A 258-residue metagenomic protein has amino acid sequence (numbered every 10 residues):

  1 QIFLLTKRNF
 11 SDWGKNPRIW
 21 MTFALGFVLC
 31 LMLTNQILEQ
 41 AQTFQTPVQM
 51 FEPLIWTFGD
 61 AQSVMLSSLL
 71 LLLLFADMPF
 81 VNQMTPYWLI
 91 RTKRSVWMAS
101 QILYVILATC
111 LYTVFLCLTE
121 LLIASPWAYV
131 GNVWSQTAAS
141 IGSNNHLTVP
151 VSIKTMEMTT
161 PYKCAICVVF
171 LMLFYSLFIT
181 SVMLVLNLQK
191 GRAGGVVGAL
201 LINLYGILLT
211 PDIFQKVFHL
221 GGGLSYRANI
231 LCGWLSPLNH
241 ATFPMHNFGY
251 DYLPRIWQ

Functional and structural regions predicted by a protein language model:
Q1-L25: Aromatic- and glycine-rich beta-strand/loop motifs that create alpha-glucan
T6, F10, W97-M98, I102-L103: Hydrophobic alpha-helical elements at and bordering transmembrane segments of multi-pass membrane proteins
W13-G14, S95, V185-A193: Membrane-interface helix-boundary motifs at transmembrane edges
A24-V28, A193-I207: Central hydrophobic cores of alpha-helical transmembrane segments in multi-pass integral membrane proteins
C30-F75, A99-L188, L224-W257: Secretory targeting signals
L38, I207-K216: Juxtamembrane membrane-interface segments at transmembrane alpha-helix termini
L74-I90, R94: Transmembrane helix boundary and interhelical loop/hinge segments in multi-pass membrane proteins
Q215-S225: A cytosolic-side transmembrane-helix exit/cap motif
